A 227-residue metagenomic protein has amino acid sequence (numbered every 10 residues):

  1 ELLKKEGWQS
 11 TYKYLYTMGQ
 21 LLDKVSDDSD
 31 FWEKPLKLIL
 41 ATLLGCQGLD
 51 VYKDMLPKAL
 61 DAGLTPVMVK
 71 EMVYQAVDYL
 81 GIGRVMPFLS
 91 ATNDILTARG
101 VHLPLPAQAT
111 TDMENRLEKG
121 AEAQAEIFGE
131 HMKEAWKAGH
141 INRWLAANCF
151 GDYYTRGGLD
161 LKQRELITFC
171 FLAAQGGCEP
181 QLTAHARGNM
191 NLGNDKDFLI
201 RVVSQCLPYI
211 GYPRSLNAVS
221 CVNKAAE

Functional and structural regions predicted by a protein language model:
E1-P35, G45-D61, V67-M68, D78 (+5 more regions): Acidic, glycine/proline-rich low-complexity segments that act as flexible tails and inter-domain linkers
K34-L43, M72-V73, Q163-A173, L182 (+1 more regions): Short, structured motif recognition centered on aromatic/hydrophobic residues
Q47, G176-G177: Alpha-helix capping and inter-helical loop/turn segments
G188-N191, D197-F198, C206: C-terminal structured interaction module
